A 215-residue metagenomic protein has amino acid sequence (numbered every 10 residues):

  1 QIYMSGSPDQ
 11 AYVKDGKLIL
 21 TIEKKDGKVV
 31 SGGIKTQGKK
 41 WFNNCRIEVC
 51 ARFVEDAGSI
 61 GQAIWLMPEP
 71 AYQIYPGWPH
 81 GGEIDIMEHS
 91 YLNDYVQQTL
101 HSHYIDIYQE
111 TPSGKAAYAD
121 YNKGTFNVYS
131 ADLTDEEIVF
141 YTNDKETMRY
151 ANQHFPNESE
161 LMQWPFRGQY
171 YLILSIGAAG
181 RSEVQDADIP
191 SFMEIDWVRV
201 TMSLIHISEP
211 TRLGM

Functional and structural regions predicted by a protein language model:
Q1-L204, S208: GH16 jelly-roll
E209-M215: Short "domain-exit" segments at the C-terminal end of structured domains
